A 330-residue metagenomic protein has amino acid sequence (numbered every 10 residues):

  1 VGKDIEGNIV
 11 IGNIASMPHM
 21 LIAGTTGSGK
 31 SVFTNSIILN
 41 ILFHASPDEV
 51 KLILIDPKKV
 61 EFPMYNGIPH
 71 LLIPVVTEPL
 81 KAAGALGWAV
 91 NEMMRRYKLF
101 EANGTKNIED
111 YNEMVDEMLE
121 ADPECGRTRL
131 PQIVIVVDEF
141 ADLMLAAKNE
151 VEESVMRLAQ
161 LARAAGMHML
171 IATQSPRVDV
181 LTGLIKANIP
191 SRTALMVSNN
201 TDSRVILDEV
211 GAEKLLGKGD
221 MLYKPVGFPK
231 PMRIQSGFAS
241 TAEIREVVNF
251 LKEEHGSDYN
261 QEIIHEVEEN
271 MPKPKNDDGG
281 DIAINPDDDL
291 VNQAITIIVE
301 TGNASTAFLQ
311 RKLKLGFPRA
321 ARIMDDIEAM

Functional and structural regions predicted by a protein language model:
K3-M17, D48-L54, W88-M330: P-loop NTPase motor-domain active sites and their immediate coupling elements
A15, L42-L80, G84-A85, L184-I185: P-loop NTPase switch/communication element
M20-L21: Short hydrophobic/aromatic beta-strand immediately N-terminal to the Walker A/P-loop
T25-G27, T173: The conserved Walker
K30: Conserved lysine of the Walker
F33, I37: Hydrophobic positions on the alpha1 helix immediately C-terminal to the Walker A/P-loop
N40-I41, L143: Alpha-helical transmembrane segments of multipass membrane proteins
